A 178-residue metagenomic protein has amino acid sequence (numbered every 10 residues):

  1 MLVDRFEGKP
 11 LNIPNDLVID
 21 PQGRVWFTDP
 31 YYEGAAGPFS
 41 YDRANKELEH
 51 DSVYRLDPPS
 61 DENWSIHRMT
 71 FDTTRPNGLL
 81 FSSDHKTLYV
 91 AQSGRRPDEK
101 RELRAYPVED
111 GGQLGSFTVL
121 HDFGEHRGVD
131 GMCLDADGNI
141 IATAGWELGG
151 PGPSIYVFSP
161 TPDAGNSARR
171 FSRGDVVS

Functional and structural regions predicted by a protein language model:
M1-P10, S52-R75, P107-G124, V157-R170: Blade-edge beta-strand/turn elements of extracellular beta-propeller and related beta-sheet repeat scaffolds
E7-V25, E47-S52, S65-I66, T70-T87 (+4 more regions): Beta-rich, blade/repeat-based domains predominating in secreted/periplasmic proteins but also intracellular
D16, R43-N45, G111: Short secondary-structure boundary/capping segments
I19, F39-Y41, F117: A structure-centric feature marking long, well-folded core domains of fungal metabolic enzymes and membrane transporters
T28: Ser/Thr-glycine-rich phosphate-binding loops at phosphate-binding pockets of nucleotides, nucleotide cofactors
E33: Active-site loop signature of alpha/beta-hydrolase-fold enzymes
G37-A44, L148-G150: Intrinsically disordered, low-complexity Ser/Thr- and acidic-rich flexible linkers and loops, especially at boundaries
P58, S93-R96, E109-G111, G145-L148: Short polar/acidic secondary-structure junctions
